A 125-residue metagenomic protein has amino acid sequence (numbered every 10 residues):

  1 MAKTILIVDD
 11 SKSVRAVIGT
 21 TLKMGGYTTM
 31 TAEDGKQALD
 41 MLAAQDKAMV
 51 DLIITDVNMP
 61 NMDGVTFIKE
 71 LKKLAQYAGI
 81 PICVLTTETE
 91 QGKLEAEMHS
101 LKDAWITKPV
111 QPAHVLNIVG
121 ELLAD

Functional and structural regions predicted by a protein language model:
A16-M24: Charged docking surfaces used in two-component/phosphorelay signaling
T31-L52: Acidic, metal-coordinating helix/loop segments flanking the phosphotransfer/catalytic sites of two-component signaling
A48-D51, Q76-P81: His-Asp phosphorelay/catalytic-motif detector in bacterial-type signaling
D56, T86: Active-site residues of response regulator receiver
M59: Receiver (REC) domain active-site loop signature in two-component systems and cognate sites in sensor histidine kinases
V110-V119: C-terminal output helix
